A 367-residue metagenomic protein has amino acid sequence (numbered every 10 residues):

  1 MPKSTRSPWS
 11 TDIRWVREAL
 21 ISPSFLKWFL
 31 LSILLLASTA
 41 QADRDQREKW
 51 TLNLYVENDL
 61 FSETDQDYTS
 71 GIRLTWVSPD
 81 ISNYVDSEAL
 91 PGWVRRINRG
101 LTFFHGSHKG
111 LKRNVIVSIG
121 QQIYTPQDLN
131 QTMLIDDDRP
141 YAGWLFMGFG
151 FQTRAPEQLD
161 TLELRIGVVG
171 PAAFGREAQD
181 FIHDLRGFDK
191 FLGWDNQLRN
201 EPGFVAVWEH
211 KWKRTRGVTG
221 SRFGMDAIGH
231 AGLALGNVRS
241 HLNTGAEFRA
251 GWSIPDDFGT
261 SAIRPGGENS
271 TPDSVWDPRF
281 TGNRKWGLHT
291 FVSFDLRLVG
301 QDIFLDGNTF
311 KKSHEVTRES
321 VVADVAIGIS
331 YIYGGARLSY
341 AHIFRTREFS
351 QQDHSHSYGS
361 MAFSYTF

Functional and structural regions predicted by a protein language model:
D43-K49, D80-R113, R154-T161, R214-A227 (+2 more regions): Short loop/turn motifs that connect adjacent beta-strands in outer-membrane beta-barrel proteins
D43-S82, N114-L129, R297-L305, V321: Short glycine/proline- and aromatic-enriched beta-strand/turn motifs that initiate or cap beta-hairpins
T51, Q127-D128, E247, S253-F367: Outer membrane beta-barrel transmembrane domains
L52-N58, V115-I123, L164-G170, H210 (+6 more regions): Transmembrane beta-barrel strands of outer-membrane/channel proteins
E57-F61, Y124-D128, V169-A173, K213-G217 (+4 more regions): Sequence/structural signature of outer-membrane beta-barrel proteins
Q66-I72, Y141-L145, D160, N200-A206 (+7 more regions): Residues that define the transmembrane beta-barrel architecture of outer-membrane proteins
I97-G175: Long, hydrophobic/aromatic-enriched structural stretches that serve as scaffold segments
T132-D137, F191-N196, G232, K311-E315 (+1 more regions): Extracellular loop and loop/strand-boundary signature of outer-membrane beta-barrel proteins
